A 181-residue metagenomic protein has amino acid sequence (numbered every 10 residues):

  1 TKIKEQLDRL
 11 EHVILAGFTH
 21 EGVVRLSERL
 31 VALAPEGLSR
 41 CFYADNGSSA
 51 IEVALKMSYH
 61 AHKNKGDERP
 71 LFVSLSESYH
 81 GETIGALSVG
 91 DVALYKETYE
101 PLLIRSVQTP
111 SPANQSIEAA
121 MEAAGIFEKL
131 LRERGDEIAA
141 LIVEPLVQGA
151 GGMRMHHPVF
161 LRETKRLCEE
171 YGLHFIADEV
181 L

Functional and structural regions predicted by a protein language model:
T1-F18, R25-D45: Glycine-rich phosphate-binding segment of PLP-dependent enzymes
I3, T109, L141, D178: Residue-level signal for inorganic ion chemistry
R9-L10, A113-Q115, P145-G149: A short, flexible beta-alpha/helix-coil linker loop
G17-E21, Q115, G151-M155: Alpha-helix capping and helix-loop boundary segments enriched in small/acidic/polar residues
E28-A140: PLP-dependent aspartate aminotransferase-fold enzymes
L75, V143, A177-E179: Active-site flanking residues adjacent to catalytic metal/cofactor-binding acidic residues
R134-G152: Short acidic, glycine-rich surface-loop motifs adjacent to enzyme active sites
M153-L181: Catalytic PLP-binding core of fold-type I/II PLP enzymes
